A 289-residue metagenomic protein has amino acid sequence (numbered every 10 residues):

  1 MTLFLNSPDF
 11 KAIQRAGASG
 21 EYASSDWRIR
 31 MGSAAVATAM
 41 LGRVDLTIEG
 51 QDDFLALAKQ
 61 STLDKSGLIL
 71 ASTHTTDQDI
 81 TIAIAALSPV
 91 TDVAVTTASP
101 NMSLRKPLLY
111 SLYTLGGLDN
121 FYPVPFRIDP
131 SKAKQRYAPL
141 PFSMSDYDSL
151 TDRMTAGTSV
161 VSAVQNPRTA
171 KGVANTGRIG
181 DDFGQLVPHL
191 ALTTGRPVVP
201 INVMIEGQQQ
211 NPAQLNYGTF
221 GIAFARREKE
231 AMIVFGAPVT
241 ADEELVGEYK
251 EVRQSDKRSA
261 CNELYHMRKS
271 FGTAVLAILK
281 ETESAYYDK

Functional and structural regions predicted by a protein language model:
L5-T47: A transmembrane-helix-recognition feature enriched in membrane-embedded lipid enzymes and envelope glyco-/phospholipid
F10-G17, M144-L150, A156, I205-A213 (+1 more regions): Short secondary-structure transition/capping segments
A18, S24, M31, T193 (+1 more regions): C-terminal intrinsically disordered extensions
A23-R28, A71, A138, S255 (+2 more regions): A general boundary/transition motif marking the beginning of the first structured unit of a protein
S33-V36, A83, F271: Generic structural signal for hydrophobic residues
G42-T240: Soluble catalytic domains of membrane acyltransferases
A225-E230, V234, V239-K289: Charged, low-complexity C-terminal accessory regions
